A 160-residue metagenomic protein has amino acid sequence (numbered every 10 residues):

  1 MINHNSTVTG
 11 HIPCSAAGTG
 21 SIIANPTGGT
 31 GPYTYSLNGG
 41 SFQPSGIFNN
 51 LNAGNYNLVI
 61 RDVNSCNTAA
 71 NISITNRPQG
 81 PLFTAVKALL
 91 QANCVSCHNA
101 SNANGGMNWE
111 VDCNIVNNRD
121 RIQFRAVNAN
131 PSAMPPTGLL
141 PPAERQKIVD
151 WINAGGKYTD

Functional and structural regions predicted by a protein language model:
M1-H4, I12, T75-F83: Extracellular interdomain linker/stem segments of modular secreted and single-pass surface proteins
T9-I23: Short coil/turn motif common to extracellular beta-sandwich-like domains
T27-G31: Short glycine/proline-centered coil/turn motifs in the loop regions of extracellular beta-sandwich domains
Y33-Y35: Short beta-strand elements bearing conserved aromatic residues within extracellular beta-rich modules
G46-Y56: Solvent-exposed segments in extracellular or luminal domains encompassing
I60-D62: Conserved structural position at the C-terminal beta-strand of extracellular beta-sandwich adhesion modules
N67-N76: Edge beta-strands of extracellular beta-sandwich domains
R77-D160: Aromatic- and Gly/Pro-enriched helix-to-coil junctions and flexible linker segments
